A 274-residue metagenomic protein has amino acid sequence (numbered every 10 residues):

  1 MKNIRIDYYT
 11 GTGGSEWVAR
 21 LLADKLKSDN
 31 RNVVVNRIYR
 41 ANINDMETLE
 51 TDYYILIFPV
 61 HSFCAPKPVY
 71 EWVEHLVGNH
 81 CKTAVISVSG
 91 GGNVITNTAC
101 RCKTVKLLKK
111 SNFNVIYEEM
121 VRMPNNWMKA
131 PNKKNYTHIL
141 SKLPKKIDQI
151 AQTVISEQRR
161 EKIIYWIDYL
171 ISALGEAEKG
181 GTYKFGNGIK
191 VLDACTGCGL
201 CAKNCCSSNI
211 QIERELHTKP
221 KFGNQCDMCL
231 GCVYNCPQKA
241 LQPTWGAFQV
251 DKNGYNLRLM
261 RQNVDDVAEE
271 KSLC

Functional and structural regions predicted by a protein language model:
K2, R31-N32, F185-N187, T218: Generic structural motif recognizing short loop/turn segments at the entrances and edges of beta-strands
K2-I4, T12-V18, K25-I38, T48-F58 (+3 more regions): FMN-binding flavodoxin-like domain, especially the glycine-rich phosphate-binding loop
Y8: A charged nuclease-like catalytic/ligand-binding cleft shared by nucleic-acid processing domains
N42-D45: Short acidic active-site motifs
Y169-G199, K203-C206: A mid-sequence, solvent-exposed acidic-amphipathic segment
V191, T196, L200-K221, G231-F248: Iron-sulfur cluster-binding cysteine motifs and their immediate structural context in ferredoxin-like electron-transfer
Q225: C-terminal active-site rim and adjoining tail of enzyme catalytic domains
